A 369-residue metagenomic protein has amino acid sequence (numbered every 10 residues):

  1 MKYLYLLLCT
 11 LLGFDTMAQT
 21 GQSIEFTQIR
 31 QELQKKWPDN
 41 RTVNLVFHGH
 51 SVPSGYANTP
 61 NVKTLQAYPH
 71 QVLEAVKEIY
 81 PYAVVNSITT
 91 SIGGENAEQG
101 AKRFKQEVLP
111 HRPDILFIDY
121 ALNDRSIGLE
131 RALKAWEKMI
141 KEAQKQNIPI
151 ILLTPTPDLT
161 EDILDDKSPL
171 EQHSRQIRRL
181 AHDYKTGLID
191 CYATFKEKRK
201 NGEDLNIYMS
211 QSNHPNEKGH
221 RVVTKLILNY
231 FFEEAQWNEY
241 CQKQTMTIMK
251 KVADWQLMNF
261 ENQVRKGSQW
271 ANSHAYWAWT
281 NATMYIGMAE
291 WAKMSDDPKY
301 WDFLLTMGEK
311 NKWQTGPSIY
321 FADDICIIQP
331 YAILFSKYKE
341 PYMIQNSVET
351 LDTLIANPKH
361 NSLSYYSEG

Functional and structural regions predicted by a protein language model:
M1-G21: Bacterial Sec-dependent N-terminal signal peptides
T16-T27, N238-T247: Sec-dependent signal peptide cleavage junction
I24, Q28, Q34, P38-D39 (+2 more regions): Alpha-helical cap/lid subdomain in secreted, periplasmic, or secretory-pathway luminal O-acyl-processing enzymes
E32-K63: Short glycine-rich His-centered loop
V62-K77, G308-E309: Short catalytic helix/loop segments, enriched in acidic residues and glycine and frequently bearing histidine
E239-T306, P341-E349, T353-L354: Low-complexity, Ser/Thr/Pro/Gly-enriched N-terminal "stalk/linker" regions
W277-A292, Y320-S336, G369: Well-ordered alpha-helical segments within folded domains of soluble proteins
N361-G369: Aromatic- and glycine-enriched pocket-lining scaffold segments that form the walls of small-molecule binding clefts
